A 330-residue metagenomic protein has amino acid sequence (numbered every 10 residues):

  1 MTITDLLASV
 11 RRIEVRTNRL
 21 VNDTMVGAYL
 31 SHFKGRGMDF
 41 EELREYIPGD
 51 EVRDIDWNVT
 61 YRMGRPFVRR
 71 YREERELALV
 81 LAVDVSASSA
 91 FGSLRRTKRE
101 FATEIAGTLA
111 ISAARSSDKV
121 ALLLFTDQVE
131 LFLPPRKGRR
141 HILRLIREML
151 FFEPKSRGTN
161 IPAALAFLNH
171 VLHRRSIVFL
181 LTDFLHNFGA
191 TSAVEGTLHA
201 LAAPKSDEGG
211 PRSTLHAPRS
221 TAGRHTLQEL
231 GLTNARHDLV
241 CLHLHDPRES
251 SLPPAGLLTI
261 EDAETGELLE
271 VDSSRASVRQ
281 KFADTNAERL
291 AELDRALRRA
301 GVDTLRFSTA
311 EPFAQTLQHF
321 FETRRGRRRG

Functional and structural regions predicted by a protein language model:
M1-H32, M38, E42, E51 (+3 more regions): Von Willebrand factor type A / integrin I
M1-R140, I177, T182, N187-F188 (+2 more regions): An amphipathic, basic-hydrophobic helix/alpha-beta surface used to engage anionic, phosphate-rich ligands or surfaces
E100, K155-P162, D284-A287: Conserved phosphate-coordination/catalytic loops
A106, I161-A164, A193-V194, G223-T226 (+2 more regions): Amphipathic coiled-coil/heptad-repeat helices and related helical stalk/stem segments that mediate oligomerization
L133-R147, E322-T323, R329: Short, electropositive alpha-helical surface patch
H141-S176, F188-G189, P247: Von Willebrand factor
V171-A193, A222-L227: A long, hydrophobic alpha-helical segment
G189-R224: Intrinsic disorder/low-complexity segments
